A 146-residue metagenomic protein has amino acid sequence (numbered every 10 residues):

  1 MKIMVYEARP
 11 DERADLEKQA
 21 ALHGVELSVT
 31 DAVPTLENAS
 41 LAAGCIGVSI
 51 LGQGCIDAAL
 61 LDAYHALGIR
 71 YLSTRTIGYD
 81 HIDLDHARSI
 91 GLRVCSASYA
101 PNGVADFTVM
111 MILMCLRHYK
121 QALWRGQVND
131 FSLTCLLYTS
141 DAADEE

Functional and structural regions predicted by a protein language model:
M1-C45: N-terminal glycine-/charge-rich "phosphate-binding" loop or analogous flexible N-terminal tail
V5, V29-D31, S49, T74 (+2 more regions): Structural signal for conserved beta-strand scaffold positions within catalytic alpha/beta enzyme cores
L16, D83, T139: Aromatic/hydrophobic pocket-lining residues that form π-stacking "cages" and hydrophobic walls in ligand
A32-A39, G54-A58, L133: Structural motif corresponding to alpha-helix initiation and N-cap regions
C45-Q127: Phosphate/diphosphate ligand-binding glycine-rich loop within oxidoreductases
N129-L137: A short, basic/flexible loop-to-alpha-helix module at the beginning of a structural domain
Y138-E146: Single conserved hydrophobic/aromatic residue that forms the stacking wall/gate of nucleotide- or nucleobase-binding
